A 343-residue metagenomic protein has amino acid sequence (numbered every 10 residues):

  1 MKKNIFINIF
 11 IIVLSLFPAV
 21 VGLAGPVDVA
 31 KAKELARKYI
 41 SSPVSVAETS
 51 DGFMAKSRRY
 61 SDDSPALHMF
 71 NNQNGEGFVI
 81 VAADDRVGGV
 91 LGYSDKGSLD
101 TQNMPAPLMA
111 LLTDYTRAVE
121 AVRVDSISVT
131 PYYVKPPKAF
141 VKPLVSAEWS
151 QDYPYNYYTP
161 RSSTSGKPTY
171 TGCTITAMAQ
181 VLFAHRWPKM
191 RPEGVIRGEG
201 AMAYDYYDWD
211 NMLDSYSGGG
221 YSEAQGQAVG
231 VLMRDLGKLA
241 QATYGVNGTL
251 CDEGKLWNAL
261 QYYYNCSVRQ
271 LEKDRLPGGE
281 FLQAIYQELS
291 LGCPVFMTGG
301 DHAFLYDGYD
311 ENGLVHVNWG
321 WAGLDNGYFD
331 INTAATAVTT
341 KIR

Functional and structural regions predicted by a protein language model:
N8-A19: Bacterial N-terminal signal peptides
P18, G22-P26: Boundary at the C-terminal end of the N-terminal hydrophobic targeting segment
G25-R59: Short, non-transmembrane alpha-helical segments in secretory-pathway proteins
V46-G89, S94-D95: Exposed beta-strand-loop-beta-strand "reactive/processing" segments of non-cytosolic proteins
A55-G75, N258-N318: Active-site-adjacent substructure of cysteine-protease-like catalytic cores
A82-D84, G88-S98, N312-I331: Catalytic Cys-His active-site segments of thiol-dependent hydrolases/isopeptidases
V87-N247: Active-site-adjacent structural segments surrounding the nucleophilic cysteine of cysteine proteases and isopeptidases
A334-R343: Low-complexity, Gly/Ser/Thr/Pro-rich intrinsically disordered linker/tail segments
